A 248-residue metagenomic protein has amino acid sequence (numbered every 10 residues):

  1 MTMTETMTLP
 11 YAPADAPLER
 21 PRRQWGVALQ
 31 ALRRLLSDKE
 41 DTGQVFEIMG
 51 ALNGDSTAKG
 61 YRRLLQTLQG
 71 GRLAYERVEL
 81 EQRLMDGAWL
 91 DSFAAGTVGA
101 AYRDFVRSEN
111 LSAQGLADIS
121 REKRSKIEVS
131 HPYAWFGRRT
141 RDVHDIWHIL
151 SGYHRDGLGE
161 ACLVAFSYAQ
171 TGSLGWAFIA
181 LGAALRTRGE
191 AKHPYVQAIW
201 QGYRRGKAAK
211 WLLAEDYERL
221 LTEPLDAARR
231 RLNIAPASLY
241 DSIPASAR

Functional and structural regions predicted by a protein language model:
M1-Q82, A88, L225-R248: Sequence termini and other peripheral, non-core segments
G43-E223: Core of folded catalytic or high-affinity ligand/protein-binding domains in predominantly eukaryotic proteins
